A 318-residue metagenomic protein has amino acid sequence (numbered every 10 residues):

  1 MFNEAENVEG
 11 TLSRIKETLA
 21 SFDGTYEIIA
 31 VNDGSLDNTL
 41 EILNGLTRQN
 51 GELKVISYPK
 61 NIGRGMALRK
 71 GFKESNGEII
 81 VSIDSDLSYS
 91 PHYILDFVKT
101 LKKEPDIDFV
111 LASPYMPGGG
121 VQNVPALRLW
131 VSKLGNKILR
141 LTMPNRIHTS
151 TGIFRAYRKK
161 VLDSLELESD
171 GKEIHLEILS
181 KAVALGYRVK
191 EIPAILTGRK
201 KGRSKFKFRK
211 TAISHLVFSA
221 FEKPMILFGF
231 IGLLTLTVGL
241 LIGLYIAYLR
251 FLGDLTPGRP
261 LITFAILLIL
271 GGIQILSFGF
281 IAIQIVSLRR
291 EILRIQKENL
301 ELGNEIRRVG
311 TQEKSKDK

Functional and structural regions predicted by a protein language model:
M1-N3, D33: Aromatic-flanked redox-active Cys/Sec active sites in thiol-based oxidoreductases, especially the WC-centered
E4-L19: Short, well-formed alpha-helical segments that are part of the catalytic scaffolds of diverse glycosyltransferases
E6-G10, D37-E41, M66, T149: Residue-level preference for short helical/loop micro-motifs built around acidic side chains
L19-G24, T47-E52, P105: Short helix-capping segments at alpha-helix termini
G24-G34, I56-Y58: Short beta-strand/loop segment that forms part of the nucleotide-sugar
N32-E41, L87: A conserved acidic beta->alpha catalytic loop
E52-E74, I79-S82, P91-K172, G198-R209 (+1 more regions): Acceptor/aglycone-binding surface of glycosyltransferases and processive sugar-polymer synthases
N145, S169-K318: Hydrophobic helical membrane-anchoring modules
